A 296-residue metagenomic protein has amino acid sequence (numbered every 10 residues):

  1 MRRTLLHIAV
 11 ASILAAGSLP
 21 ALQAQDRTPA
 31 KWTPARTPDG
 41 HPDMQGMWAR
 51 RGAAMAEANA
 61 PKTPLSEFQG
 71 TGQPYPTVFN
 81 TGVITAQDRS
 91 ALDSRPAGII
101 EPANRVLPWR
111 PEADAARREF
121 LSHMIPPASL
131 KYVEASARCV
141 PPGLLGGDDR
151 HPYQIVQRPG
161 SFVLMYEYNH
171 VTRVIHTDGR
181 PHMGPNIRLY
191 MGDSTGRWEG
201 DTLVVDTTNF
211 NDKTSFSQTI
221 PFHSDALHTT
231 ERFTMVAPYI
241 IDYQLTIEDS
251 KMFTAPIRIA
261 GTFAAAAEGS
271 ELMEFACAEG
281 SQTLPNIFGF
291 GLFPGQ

Functional and structural regions predicted by a protein language model:
R2-L6, V10-I13, L22-Q296: PEST-like low-complexity, intrinsically disordered acidic/proline/serine-rich tracts that flank trafficking/processing
